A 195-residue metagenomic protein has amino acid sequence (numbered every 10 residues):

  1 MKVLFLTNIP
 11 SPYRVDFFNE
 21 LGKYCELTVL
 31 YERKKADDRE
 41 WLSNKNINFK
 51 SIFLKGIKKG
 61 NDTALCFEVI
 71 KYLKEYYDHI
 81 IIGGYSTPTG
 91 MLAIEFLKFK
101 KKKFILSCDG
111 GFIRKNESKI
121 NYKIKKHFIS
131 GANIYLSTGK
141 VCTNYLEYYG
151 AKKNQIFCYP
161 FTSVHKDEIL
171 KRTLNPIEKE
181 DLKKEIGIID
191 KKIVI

Functional and structural regions predicted by a protein language model:
M1-F53, E75: N-terminal subdomain of nucleotide-sugar transferases
K2, I188-I195: Charged active-site motifs of nucleotide-sugar-dependent glycosyltransferases
K2-L4, V69-P88, K103: Short N-terminal targeting/anchoring amphipathic segment
Y13, E32, G83, S137-G139 (+1 more regions): Replace "coordinates the UDP/GDP/TDP-sugar" with "coordinates nucleotide-activated sugar donors
V15, D37, H79-K100: An aromatic- and histidine-rich active-site surface loop
I47-E68, I82-G83: A short, charged, and often flexible helix/loop element on the N-terminal side of the glycosyltransferase catalytic
P88, K102-I120, G131-I134, T138 (+1 more regions): A short, histidine- and acid-enriched strand-loop-helix "catalytic/donor-clamping" loop that lines the nucleotide-sugar
S130-D181, I188-I189: Donor nucleotide-sugar binding/catalytic pocket of nucleotide-sugar-dependent glycosyltransferases
